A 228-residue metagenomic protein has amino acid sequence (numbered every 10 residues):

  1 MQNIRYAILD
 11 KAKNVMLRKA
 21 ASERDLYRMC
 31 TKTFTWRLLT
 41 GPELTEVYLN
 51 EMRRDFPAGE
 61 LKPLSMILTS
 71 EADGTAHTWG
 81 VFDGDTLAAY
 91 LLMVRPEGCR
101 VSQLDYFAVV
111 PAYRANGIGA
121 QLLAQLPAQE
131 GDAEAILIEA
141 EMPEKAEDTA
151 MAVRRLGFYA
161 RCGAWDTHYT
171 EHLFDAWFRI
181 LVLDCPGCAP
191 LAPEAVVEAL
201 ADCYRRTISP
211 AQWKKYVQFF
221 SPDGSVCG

Functional and structural regions predicted by a protein language model:
I4-D10: Short aromatic-glycine-(Arg/Gly/Cys) micro-motifs in beta-strand/loop hairpins
A12, Y27-T31, E134-G228: Terminal substrate-recognition subdomain of acyl/acetyltransferases
L17-R18, A89, H168: A structural microfeature
R18-L26: A short, charged, amphipathic alpha-helix used as a generic interaction element across diverse proteins
Y27-M66, A199, R206, P210 (+2 more regions): Short amphipathic alpha-helix that is part of the acyltransferase structural core
P57-A108: A conserved beta-strand-loop-helix scaffold within acyl/acetyltransferase catalytic domains
R95-L104, R114, D132-E134, W177: A conserved beta-turn-beta hairpin within the catalytic core of GNAT-like acetyltransferases that forms part
V109, A115-E130: Conserved acetyl-CoA-binding loop-helix of GNAT-fold acetyltransferases
